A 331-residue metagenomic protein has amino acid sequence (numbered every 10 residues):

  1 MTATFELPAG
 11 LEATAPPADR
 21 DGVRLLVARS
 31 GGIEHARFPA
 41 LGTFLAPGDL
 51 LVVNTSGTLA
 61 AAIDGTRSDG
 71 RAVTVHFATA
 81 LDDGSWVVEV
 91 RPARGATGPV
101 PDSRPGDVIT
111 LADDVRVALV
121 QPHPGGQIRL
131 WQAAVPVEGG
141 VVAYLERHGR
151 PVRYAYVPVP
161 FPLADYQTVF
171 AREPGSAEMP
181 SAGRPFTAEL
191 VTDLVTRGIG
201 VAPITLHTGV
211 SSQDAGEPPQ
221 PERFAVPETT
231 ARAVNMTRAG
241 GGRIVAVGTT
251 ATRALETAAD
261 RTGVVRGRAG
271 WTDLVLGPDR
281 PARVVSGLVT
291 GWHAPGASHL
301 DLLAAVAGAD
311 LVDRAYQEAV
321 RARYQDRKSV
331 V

Functional and structural regions predicted by a protein language model:
M1-R327: A cross-family signal for N-terminal binding/gating loops and helix N-caps that shape access to the active site
V330-V331: Conserved small/polar residues in nucleotide/adenosyl-binding loops
